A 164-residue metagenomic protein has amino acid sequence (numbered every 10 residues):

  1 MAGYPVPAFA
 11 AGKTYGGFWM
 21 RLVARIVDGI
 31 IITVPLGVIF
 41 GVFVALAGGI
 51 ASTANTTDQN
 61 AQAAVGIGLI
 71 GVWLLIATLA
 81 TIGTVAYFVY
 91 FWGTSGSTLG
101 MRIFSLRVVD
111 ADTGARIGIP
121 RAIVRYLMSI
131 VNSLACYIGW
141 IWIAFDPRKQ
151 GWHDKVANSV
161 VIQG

Functional and structural regions predicted by a protein language model:
M1-L134, I162-G164: Short, small/hydrophobic-residue-rich motifs at membrane-helix boundaries and re-entrant hairpins of integral membrane
I138-G164: Hydrophobic alpha-helical transmembrane segments and immediately flanking/interface helices in integral membrane
